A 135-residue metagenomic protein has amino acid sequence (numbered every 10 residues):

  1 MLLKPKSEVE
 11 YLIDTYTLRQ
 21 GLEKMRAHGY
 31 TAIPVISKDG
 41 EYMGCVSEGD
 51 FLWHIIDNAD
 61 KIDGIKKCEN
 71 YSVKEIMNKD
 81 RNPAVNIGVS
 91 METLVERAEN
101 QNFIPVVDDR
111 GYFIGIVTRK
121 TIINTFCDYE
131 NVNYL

Functional and structural regions predicted by a protein language model:
M1-D39: N-terminal leader/targeting helix
M1-E8, S47-Q101, R119-L135: Tandem CBS (Bateman) regulatory domains
Y16, C45, G88, I104-V107: Non-catalytic interaction/Regulatory regions outside core domains
R19, E92, I116: Loop/helix-junction capping segments adjacent to catalytic residues or to phosphate/diphosphate-binding pockets
M25-H28, I33-D50, A98, V106-T121: A glycine-centered beta-loop-beta connector
